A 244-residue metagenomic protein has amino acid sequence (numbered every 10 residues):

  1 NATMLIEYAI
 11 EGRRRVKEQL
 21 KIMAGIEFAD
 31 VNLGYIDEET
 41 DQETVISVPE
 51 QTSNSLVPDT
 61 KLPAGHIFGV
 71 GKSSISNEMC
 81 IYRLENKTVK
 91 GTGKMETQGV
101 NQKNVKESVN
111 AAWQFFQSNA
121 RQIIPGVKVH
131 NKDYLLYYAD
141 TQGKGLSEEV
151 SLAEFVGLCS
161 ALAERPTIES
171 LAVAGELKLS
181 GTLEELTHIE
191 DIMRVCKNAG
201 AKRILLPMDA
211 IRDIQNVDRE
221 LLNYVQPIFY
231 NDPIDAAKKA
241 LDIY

Functional and structural regions predicted by a protein language model:
N1-K21, E39-Q42: Conserved AAA+ ATPase small/helical "lid" subdomain
I26-Y244: Peripheral, non-AAA+ core regions of ATP-driven protein-machinery
